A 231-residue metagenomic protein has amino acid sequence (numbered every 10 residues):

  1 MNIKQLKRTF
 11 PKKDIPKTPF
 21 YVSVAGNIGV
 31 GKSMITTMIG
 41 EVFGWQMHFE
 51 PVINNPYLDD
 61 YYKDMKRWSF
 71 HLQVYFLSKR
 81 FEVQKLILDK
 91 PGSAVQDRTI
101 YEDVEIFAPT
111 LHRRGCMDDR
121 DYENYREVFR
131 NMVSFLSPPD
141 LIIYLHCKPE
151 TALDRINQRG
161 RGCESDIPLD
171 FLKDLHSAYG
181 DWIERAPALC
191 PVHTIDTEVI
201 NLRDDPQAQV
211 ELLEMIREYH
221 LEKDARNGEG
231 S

Functional and structural regions predicted by a protein language model:
M1-F20: Extreme N-terminal, non-catalytic leader segments that precede Walker-type/kinase nucleotide-binding cores
V24: Hydrophobic anchor at the beta1->P-loop junction of P-loop NTPases
N27: P-loop (Walker A) phosphate-binding loop of NTP-binding proteins
K32: Conserved lysine of the Walker
I35-T36, G40: Post-Walker A alpha-helix
E41-R80, I106: Conserved substrate/cofactor phosphate-moiety recognition/catalytic segment in nucleotide-dependent phosphotransferases
I106-A178: A glycine- and Lys/Arg-enriched "phosphate-lid" helix/loop adjacent to the NTP-binding pocket of small-molecule kinases
L153-S231: NTP-dependent small-molecule kinase module
